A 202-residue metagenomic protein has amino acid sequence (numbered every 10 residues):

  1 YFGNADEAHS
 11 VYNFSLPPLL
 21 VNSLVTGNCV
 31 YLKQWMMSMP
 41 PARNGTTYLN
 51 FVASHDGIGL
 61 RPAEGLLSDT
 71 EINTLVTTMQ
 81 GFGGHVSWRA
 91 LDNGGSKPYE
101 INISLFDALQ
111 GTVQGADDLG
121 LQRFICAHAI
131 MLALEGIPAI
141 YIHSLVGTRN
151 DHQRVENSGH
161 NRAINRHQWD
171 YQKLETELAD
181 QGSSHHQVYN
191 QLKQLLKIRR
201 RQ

Functional and structural regions predicted by a protein language model:
Y1-Q202: Active-site and adjacent substrate-binding regions of carbohydrate-active enzymes
